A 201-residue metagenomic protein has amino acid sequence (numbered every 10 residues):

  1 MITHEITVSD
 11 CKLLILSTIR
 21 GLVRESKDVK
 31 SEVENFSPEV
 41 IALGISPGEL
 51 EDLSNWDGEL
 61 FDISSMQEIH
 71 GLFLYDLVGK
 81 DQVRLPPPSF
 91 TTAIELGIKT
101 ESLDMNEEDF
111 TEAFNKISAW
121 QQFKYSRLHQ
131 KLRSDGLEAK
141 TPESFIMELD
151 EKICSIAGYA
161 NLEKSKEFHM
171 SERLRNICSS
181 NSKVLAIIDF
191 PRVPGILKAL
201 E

Functional and structural regions predicted by a protein language model:
M1-E201: Compositional signal for N-terminal targeting/processing segments
